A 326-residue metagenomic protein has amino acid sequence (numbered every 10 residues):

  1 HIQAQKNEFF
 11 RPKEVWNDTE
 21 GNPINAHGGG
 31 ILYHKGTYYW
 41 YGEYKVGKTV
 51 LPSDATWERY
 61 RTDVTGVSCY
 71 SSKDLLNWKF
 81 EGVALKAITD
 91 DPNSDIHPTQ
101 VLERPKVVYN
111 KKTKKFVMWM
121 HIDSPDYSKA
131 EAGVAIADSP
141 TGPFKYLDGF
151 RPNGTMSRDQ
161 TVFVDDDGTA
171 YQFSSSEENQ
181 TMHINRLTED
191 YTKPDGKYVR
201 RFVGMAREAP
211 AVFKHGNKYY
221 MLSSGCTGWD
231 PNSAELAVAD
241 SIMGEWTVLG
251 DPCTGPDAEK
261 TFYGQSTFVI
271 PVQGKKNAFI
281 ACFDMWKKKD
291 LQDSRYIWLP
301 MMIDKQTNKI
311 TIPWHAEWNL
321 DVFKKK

Functional and structural regions predicted by a protein language model:
I2-K326: Carbohydrate-active catalytic/glycan-binding domains of CAZyme proteins, especially the secreted or lumenal ectodomains
